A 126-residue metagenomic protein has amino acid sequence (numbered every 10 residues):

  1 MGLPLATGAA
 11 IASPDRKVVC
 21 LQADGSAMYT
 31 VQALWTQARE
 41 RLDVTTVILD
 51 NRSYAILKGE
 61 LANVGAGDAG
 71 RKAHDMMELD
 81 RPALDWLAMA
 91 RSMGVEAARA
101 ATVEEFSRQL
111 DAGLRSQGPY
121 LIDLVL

Functional and structural regions predicted by a protein language model:
M1-L126: Thiamine diphosphate
